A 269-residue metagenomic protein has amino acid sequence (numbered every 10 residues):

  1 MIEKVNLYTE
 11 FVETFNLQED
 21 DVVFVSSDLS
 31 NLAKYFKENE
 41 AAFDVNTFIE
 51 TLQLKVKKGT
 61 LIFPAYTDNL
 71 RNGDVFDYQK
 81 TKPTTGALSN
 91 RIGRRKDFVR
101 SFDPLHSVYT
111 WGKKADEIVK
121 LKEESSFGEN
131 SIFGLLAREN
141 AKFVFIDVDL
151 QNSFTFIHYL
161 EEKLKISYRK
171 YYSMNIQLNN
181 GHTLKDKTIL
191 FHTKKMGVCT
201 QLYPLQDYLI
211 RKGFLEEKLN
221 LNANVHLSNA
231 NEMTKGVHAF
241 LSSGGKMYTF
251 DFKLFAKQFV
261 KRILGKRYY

Functional and structural regions predicted by a protein language model:
M1-Y269: N-terminal and secondary-structure boundary signal
